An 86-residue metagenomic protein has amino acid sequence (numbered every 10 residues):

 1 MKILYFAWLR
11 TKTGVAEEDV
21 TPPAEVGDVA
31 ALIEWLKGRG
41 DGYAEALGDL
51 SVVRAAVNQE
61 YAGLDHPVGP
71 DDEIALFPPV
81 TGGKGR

Functional and structural regions predicted by a protein language model:
M1-R86: Ubiquitin-like/PB1-type beta-grasp interaction modules and other compact soluble beta-rich domains
